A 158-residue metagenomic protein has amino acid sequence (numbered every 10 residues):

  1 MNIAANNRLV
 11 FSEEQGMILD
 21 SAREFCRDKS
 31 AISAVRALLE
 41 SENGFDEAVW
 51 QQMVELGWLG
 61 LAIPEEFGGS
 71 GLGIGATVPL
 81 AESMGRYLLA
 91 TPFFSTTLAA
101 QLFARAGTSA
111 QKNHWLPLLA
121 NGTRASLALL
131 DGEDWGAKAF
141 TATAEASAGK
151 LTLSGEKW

Functional and structural regions predicted by a protein language model:
M1-E14: Intrinsic disorder at enzyme termini
M1-N2, R27, S41: Catalytic cores of phosphodiester-bond-cleaving enzymes
A4, V54-L116, A120-N121: Internal helix-loop-helix
Q15, C26, G57, P64 (+4 more regions): Buried hydrophobic positions in well-ordered alpha/beta secondary-structure cores of metabolic enzymes
G16, N43-E47, T96-T97: An alpha-helix initiation/capping motif
S33-E55: Short secondary-structure junction/hinge motifs that connect adjacent elements
G69-S70, A110-W158: Glycine-rich, Trp-frequent "lid" loop and neighboring beta-strands that shape and gate the flavin cofactor pocket
